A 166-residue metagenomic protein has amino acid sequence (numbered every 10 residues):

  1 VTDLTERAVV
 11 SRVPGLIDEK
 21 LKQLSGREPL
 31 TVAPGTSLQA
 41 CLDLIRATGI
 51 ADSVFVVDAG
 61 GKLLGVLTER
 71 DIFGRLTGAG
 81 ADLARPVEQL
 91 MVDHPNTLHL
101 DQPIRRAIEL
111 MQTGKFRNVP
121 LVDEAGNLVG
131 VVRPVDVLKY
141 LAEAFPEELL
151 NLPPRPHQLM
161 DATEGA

Functional and structural regions predicted by a protein language model:
V1-A166: Tandem CBS (Cystathionine beta-synthase) repeat/Bateman regulatory domains
